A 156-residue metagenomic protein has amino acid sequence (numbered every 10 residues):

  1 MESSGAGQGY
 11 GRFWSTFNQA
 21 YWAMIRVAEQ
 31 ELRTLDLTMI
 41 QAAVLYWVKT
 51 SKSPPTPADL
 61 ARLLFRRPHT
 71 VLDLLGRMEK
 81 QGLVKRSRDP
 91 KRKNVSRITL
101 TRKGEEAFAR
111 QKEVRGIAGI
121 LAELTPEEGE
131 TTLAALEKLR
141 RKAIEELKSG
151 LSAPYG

Functional and structural regions predicted by a protein language model:
M1-A6, E127-G156: C-terminal regulatory/oligomerization modules of transcriptional regulators
M1-L35, E123: N-terminal leader segment of winged-helix/HTH proteins
T16-Q19, K103, T131, K138: Charged, amphipathic alpha-helical oligomerization/scaffolding segments
Q19, A23, L72-D73, A134: Alpha-helical macromolecular-interaction surfaces
A20, M24, L64, A107-L124 (+1 more regions): Alpha-helical linker/hinge and terminal dimerization helices associated with HTH transcriptional regulators
W22, R26-T70: N-terminal helix-turn-helix DNA-binding core of bacterial DNA-binding proteins
G76-A134: Charged, amphipathic alpha-helical coiled-coil/dimerization segments
